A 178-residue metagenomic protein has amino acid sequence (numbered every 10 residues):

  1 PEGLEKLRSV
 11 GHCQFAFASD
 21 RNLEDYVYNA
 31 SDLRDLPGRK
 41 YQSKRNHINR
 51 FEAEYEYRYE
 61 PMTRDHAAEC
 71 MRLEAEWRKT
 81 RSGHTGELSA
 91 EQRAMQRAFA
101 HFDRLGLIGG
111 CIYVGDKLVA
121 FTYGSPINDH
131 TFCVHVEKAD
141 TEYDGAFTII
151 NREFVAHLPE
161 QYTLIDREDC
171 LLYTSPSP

Functional and structural regions predicted by a protein language model:
P1, E160-E168: Conserved GNAT acetyl-CoA-binding A-motif
E2-R8: Acidic, low-complexity central loop/insert segments
H12-G86: Acyltransferase donor/substrate-recognition loop-hinge adjacent to the catalytic core
E54-Y55, L105, Q161: Structured helix-beta-strand junction loops
R58-D140: A conserved beta-strand-loop-helix scaffold within acyl/acetyltransferase catalytic domains
I108-C111, I165-L171: A short glycine-rich, hydrophobically flanked beta-strand micro-motif that places a catalytic Asp/Glu for divalent metal
D144-A156: Conserved acetyl-CoA-binding loop-helix of GNAT-fold acetyltransferases
Y173-P178: Conserved small/polar residues in nucleotide/adenosyl-binding loops
